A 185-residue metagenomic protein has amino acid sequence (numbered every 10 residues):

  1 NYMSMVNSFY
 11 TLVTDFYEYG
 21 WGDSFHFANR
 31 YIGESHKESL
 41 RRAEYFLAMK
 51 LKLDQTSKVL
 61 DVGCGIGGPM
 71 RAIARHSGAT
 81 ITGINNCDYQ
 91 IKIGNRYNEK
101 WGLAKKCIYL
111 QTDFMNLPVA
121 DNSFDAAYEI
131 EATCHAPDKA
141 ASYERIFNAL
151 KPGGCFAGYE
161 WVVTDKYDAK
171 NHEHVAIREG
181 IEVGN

Functional and structural regions predicted by a protein language model:
N1-F16: N-terminal auxiliary segments of SAM/dcSAM-dependent transferases
D23-S24, H36-T56: Conserved alpha-helix/loop element of class I SAM-dependent methyltransferases that forms part of the SAM/SAH-binding
K58-L60, P69-N116: Class I SAM-dependent methyltransferase SAM/SAH-binding core
I66: Conserved SAM/SAH-binding loop
M115-A127: A short acidic, Gly/Pro-enriched loop at the edge of an enzyme's catalytic core that lines a small-molecule cofactor
D125-D138: A short SAM/SAH-binding and catalytic strip from SAM-dependent methyltransferases
A140-C155: A short glycine-rich, Lys/Arg-flanked "PGG" loop and its adjoining helix->strand segment in the class I
V162-N185: Short, glycine-/aromatic-enriched active-site segment of Class I SAM-dependent methyltransferases
